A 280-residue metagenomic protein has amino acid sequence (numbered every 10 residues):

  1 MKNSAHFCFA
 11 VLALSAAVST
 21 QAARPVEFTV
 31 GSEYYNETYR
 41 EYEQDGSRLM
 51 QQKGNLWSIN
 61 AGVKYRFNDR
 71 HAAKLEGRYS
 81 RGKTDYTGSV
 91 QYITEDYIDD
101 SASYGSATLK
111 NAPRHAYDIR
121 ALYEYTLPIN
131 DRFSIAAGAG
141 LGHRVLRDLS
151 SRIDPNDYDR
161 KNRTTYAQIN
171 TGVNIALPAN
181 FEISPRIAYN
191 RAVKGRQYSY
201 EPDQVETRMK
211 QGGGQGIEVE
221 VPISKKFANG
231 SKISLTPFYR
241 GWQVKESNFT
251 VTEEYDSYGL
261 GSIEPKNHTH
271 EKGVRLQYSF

Functional and structural regions predicted by a protein language model:
Q21-G88, I93-Y97, K266, Q277-F280: Short glycine/proline- and aromatic-enriched beta-strand/turn motifs that initiate or cap beta-hairpins
A23, R66-R70, P128-R132, A176-N180 (+1 more regions): Outer-membrane beta-barrel channels and translocator barrels
F28-S32, A61, A73-G77, A121 (+6 more regions): Membrane-embedded beta-strand positions of outer-membrane beta-barrel proteins
S32-T38, Y79-D85, Y125, L141-R147 (+5 more regions): Transmembrane beta-strands of outer-membrane beta-barrel pores
R40-Q51, D85-T87, D96-N111, S150-R160 (+2 more regions): Extracellular loop and loop/strand-boundary signature of outer-membrane beta-barrel proteins
K53-I59, N111-I119, F133, K161-A167 (+2 more regions): Residues that define the transmembrane beta-barrel architecture of outer-membrane proteins
G82-Q168: Outer-membrane pore/translocation modules
D203-F280: Predominantly the C-terminal beta-signal and adjacent terminal strand-loop region of outer-membrane beta-barrel
